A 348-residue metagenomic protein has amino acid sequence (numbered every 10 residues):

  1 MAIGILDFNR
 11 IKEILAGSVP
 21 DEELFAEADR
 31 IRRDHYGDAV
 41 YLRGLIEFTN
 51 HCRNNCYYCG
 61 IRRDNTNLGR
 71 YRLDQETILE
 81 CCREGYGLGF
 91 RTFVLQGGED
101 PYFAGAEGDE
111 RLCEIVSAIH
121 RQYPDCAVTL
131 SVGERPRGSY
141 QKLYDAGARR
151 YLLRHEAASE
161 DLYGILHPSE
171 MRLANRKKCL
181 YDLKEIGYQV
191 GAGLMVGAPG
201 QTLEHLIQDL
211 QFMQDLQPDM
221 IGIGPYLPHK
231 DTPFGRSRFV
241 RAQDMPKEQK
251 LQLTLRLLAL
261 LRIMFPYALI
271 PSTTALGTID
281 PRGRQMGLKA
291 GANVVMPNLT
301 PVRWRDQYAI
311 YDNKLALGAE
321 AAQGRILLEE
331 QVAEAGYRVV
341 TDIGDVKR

Functional and structural regions predicted by a protein language model:
M1-V19, Y86, Q214, M220-R348: Auxiliary Fe-S-binding modules of radical SAM enzymes
D7-Y41: An N-cap/entry alpha-helix motif that binds or orients negatively charged groups
A28, C56, L95, L153 (+4 more regions): Conserved, mostly hydrophobic/aromatic
D34-T77: Canonical Radical SAM [4Fe-4S] cluster-binding loop centered on the CxxxCxxC motif and its immediate flanking residues
R63-E80, G85-L180, Q189-V196, D219-G222: Core AdoMet radical
F93, D100-F103, T129-S131, R135 (+4 more regions): Conserved strand-turn element in the central/C-terminal portion of the radical SAM core barrel that lines
G105-L130, M171-G191, A242-A268, E320-A333: Alpha-helix-loop-beta-strand connector modules within alpha/beta enzyme cores
P136-L143, P199-Q214, T278-K289: Catalytic cores of alpha/beta
